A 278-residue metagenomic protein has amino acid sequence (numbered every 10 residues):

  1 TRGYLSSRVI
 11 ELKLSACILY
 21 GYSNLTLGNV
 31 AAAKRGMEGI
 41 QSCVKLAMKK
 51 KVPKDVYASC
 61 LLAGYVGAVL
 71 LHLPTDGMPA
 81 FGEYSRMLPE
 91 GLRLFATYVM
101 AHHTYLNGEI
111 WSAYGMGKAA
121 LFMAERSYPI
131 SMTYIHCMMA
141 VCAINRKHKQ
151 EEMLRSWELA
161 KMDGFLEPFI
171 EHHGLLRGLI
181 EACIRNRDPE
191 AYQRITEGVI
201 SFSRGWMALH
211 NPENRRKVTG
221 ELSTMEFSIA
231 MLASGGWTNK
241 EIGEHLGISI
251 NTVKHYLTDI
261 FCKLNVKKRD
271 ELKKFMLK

Functional and structural regions predicted by a protein language model:
T1-R2, L27-V44, G67-G82, Y105-A119 (+1 more regions): Helix-turn-helix repeat elements of alpha-solenoid scaffolds
R2-K13, G39-D55, P79-R93, K118-I130 (+1 more regions): Solenoid-like repeat scaffolds
I18-L19, L25, L61-V69, A101 (+1 more regions): Alpha-solenoid helical repeat scaffolds
Y20, N24, A68-V69, T104 (+3 more regions): Residue at a conserved register position within TPR or TPR-like alpha-solenoid repeats
G64, P89-T224, M231, K240: Linker/hinge segments immediately adjacent to helix-turn-helix/homeobox DNA-binding domains
V218, G236-E271: Recognition helix of helix-turn-helix DNA-binding domains
E226-A233, L272: Short alpha-helical "packing" element that flanks the helix-turn-helix/winged-helix DNA-binding module
A233-W237, M276: Short helix-to-turn junction characteristic of helix-turn-helix DNA-binding domains, especially the helix
